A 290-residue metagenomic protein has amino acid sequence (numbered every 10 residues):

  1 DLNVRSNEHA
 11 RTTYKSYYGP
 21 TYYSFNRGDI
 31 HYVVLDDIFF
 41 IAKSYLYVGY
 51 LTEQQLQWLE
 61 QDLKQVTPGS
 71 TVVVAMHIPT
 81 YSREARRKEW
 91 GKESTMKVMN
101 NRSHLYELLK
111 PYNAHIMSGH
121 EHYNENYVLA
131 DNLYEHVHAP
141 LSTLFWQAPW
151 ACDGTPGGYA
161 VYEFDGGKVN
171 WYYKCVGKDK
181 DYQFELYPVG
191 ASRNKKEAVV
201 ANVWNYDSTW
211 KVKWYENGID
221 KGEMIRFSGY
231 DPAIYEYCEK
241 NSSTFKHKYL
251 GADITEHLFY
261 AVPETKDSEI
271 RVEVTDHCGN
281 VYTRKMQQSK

Functional and structural regions predicted by a protein language model:
D1-P68, R87-H115, Y123-D165, V169: Extended active-site neighborhood of metal-dependent phosphoesterases/phosphodiesterases
D37, A75-T80, H120-E121, K174-C175: Short, well-ordered beta-to-alpha junction loops that form the rim of enzyme active sites and present histidine/acidic
P68-S70, D267: Short, high-confidence coil segments that cap the C-terminus of an alpha-helix and link into the following beta-strand
S70-R86: Active-site segments of SGNH/GDSL-like serine hydrolases that catalyze O-acetyl group transfer/hydrolysis on lipids
L133-Y206, W210-N217, E256-T265, E269-K285: Binuclear metal-dependent phosphoesterase catalytic core
W210-Y235: Extended low-complexity, serine/threonine- and proline-enriched intrinsically disordered segments
D231-Y260: Aromatic sugar-binding surface patches on proteins that engage polysaccharides or sugar-phosphate polymers
Q287-K290: Short beta-strand edge segments in extracellular beta-sheet folds
